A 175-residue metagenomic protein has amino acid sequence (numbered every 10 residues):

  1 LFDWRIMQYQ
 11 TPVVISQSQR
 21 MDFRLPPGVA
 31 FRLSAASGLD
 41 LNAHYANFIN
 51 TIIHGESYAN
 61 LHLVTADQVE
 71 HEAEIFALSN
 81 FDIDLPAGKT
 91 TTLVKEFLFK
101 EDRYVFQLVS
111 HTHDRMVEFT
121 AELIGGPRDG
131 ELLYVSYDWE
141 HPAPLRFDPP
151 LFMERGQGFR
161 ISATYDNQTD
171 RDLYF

Functional and structural regions predicted by a protein language model:
L1-Y104, V109-F175: Beta-strand-centric surfaces of beta-sandwich/beta-rich domains
